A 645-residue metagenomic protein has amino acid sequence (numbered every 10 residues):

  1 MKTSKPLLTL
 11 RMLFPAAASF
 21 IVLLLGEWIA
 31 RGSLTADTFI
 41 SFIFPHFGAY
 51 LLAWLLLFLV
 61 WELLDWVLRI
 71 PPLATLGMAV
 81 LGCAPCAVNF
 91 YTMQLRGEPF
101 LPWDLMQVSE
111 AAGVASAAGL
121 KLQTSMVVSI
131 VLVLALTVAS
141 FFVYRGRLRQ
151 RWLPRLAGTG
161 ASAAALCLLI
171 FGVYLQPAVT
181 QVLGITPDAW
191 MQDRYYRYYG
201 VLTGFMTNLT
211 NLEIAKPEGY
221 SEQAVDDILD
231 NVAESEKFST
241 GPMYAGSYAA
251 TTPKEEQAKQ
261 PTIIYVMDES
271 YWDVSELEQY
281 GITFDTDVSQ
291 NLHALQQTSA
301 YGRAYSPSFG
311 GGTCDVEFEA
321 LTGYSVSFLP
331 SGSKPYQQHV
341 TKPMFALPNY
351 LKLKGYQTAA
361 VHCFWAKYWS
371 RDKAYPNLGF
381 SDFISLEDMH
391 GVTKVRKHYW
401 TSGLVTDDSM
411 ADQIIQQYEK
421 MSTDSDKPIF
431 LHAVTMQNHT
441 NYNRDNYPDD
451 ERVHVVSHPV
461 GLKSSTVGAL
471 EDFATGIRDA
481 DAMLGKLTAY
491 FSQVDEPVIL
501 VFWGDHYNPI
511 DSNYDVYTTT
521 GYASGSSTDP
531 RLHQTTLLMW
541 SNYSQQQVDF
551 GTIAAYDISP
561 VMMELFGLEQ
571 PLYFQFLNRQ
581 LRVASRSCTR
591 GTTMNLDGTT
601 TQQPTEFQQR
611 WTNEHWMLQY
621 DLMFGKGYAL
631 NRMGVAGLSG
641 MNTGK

Functional and structural regions predicted by a protein language model:
M1-Y196: Transmembrane and membrane-interface helices of multi-pass, inner-membrane envelope-modifying transferases
R11, A53, V133, E213-P217 (+4 more regions): Hydrophobic alpha-helical segments with strong N-terminal bias
L25, A111, L202-F205, V225 (+3 more regions): Generic structural signal of hydrophobic/aromatic residues within well-ordered alpha-helices of folded domains
R96, L105-G113, S125-V128, T203-I214 (+2 more regions): Short alpha-helical interface patches
L105-V108, Y198-L202, E222-V225, S289 (+2 more regions): Alpha-helix initiation and N-capping motif
G172-Y265: Membrane-interface segments at or immediately adjacent to transmembrane helices that form the boundary between
S239, M243-A258, Y265-D268, W272-K645: Solvent-exposed soluble domains appended to multi-pass membrane proteins
